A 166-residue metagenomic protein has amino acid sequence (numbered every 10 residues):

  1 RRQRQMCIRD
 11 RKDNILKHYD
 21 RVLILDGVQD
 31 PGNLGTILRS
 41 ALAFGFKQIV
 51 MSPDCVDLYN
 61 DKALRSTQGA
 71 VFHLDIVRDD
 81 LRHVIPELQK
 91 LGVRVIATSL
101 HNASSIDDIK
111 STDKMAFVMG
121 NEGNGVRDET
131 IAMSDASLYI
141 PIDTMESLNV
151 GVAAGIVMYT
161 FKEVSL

Functional and structural regions predicted by a protein language model:
R1-I8: Short, small-residue-biased leader/transition segments that mark boundaries at the very start of proteins
I8-N102: RNA substrate-binding interface of SAM-dependent RNA methyltransferases
I37, V126-T130, V157: Conserved sugar-transfer catalytic core signal across GT-A, GT-B, and GT-C glycosyltransferases
L74-D79, I140-L148: Conserved phosphate-binding/catalytic loops in two-lobed NTP-binding clefts
I96-M145: Active-site/ligand-binding-proximal alpha/beta "capping" segment
N124, E163-L166: C-terminal functional extensions of proteins
I156, T160-V164: Active-site catalytic microenvironments for nucleophilic, acid-base chemistry
